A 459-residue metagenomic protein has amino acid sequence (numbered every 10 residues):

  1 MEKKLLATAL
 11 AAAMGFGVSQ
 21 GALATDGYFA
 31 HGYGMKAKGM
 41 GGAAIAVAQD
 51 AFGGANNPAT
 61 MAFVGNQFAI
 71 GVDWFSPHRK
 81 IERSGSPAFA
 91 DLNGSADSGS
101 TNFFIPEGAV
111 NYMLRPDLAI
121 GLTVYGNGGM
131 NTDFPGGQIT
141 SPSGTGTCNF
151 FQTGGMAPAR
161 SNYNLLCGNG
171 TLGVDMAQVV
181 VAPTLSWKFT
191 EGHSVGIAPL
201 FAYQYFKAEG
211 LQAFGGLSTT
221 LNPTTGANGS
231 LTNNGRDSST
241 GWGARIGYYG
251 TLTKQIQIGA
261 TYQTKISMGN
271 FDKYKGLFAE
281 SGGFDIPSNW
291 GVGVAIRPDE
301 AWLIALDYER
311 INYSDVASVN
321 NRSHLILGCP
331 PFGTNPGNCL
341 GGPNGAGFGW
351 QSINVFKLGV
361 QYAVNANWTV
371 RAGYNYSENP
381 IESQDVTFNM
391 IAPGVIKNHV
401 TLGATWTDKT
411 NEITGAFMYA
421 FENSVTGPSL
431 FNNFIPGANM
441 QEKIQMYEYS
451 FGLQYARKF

Functional and structural regions predicted by a protein language model:
M1-L23: Gram-negative bacterial Sec-dependent N-terminal signal peptides
T8, F16, I45-G53: Short coil-to-helix leader/linker segments, especially the first N-terminal amphipathic alpha-helix with its helix
G15-G17, I70, N320, N379: Residues in and immediately flanking transmembrane alpha helices
Q20, K36, N66-F68: A generic secondary-structure signal marking the coil-to-beta-strand transition
L23-K38, F103-F459: Outer-membrane beta-barrel porins/channels
T25-A48, G71-E82: Short glycine/proline- and aromatic-enriched beta-strand/turn motifs that initiate or cap beta-hairpins
A48-N56, M61-P142, G146-T147, F151: Outer-membrane beta-barrel translocator/receptor signature
